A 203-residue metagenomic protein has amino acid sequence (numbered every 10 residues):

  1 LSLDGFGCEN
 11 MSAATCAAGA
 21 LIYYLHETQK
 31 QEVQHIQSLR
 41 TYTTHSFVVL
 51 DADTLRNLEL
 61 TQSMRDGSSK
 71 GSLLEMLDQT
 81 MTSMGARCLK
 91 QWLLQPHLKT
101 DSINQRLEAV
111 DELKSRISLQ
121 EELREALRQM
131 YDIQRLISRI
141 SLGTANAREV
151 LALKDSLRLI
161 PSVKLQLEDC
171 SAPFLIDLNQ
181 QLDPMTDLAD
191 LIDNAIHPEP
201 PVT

Functional and structural regions predicted by a protein language model:
L1-E112, E121, E125-S141, A145-T203: Charged catalytic and DNA/RNA-contacting regions of genome-maintenance and nucleic-acid-processing enzymes
R116-I117: Short intracellular "coupling" helices and adjacent cytoplasmic loop segments at the cytosolic face of multi-pass
